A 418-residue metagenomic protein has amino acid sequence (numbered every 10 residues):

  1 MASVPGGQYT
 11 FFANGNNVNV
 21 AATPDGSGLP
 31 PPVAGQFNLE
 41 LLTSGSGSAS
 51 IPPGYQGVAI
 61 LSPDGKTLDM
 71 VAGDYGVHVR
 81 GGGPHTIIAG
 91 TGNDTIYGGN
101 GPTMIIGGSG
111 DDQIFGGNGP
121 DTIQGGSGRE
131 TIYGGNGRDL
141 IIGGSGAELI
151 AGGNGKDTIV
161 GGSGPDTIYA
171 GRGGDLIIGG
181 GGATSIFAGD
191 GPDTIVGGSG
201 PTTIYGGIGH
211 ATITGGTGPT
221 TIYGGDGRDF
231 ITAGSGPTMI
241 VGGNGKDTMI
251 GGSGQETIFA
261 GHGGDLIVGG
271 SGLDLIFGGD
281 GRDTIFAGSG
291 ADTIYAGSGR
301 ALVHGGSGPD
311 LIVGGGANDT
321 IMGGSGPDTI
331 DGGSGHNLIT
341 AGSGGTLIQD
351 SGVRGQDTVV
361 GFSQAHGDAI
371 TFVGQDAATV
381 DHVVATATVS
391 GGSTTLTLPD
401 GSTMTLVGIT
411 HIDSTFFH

Functional and structural regions predicted by a protein language model:
M1-V20, S27, H382-H418: Low-complexity acidic/polar repeat-biased segments
P5, F12-N14, A21-T23, V33 (+8 more regions): A structural detector for beta-sheet-dominated domains
N17-N19, D25, S46-S48, H78 (+2 more regions): Acidic, glycine-rich calcium-binding repeat modules characteristic of RTX/beta-roll and related beta-solenoid repeat
P30-L39, G45-Q56, S62-K66, V71-G73 (+2 more regions): Beta-strand repeat architectures
